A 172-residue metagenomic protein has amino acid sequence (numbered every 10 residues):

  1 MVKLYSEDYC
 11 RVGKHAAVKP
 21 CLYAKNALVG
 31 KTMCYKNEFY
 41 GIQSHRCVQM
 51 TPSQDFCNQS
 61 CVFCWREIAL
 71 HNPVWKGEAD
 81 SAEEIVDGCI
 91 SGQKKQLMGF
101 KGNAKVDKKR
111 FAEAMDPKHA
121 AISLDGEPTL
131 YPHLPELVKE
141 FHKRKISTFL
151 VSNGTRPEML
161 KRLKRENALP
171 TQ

Functional and structural regions predicted by a protein language model:
M1-F63, E67-M98: Flexible, acidic/Gly-rich N-terminal and inter-domain linker regions that tether and position cofactor-handling modules
C47, W65-Q172: Core AdoMet radical
